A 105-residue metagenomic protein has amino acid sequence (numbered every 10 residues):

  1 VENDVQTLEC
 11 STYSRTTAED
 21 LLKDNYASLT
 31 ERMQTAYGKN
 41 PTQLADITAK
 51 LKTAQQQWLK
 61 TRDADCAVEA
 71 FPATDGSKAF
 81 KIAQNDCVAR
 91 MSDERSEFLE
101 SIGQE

Functional and structural regions predicted by a protein language model:
V1-E105: N-terminal alpha-helical modules
